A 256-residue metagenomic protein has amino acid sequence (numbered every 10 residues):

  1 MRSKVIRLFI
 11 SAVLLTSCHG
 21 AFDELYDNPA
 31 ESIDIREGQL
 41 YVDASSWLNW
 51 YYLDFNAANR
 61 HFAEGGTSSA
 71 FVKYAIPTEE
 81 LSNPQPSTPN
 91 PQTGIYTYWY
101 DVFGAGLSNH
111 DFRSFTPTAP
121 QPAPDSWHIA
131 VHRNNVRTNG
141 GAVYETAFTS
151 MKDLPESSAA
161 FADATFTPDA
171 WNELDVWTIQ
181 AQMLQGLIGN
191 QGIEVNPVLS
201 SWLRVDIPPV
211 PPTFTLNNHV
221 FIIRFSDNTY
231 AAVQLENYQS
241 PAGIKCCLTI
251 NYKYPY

Functional and structural regions predicted by a protein language model:
M1-T16: Sec-dependent bacterial lipoprotein signal peptides
H19-Y256: Surface-exposed, beta-sheet-biased, low-hydrophobicity segments with strongly acidic/polar composition
